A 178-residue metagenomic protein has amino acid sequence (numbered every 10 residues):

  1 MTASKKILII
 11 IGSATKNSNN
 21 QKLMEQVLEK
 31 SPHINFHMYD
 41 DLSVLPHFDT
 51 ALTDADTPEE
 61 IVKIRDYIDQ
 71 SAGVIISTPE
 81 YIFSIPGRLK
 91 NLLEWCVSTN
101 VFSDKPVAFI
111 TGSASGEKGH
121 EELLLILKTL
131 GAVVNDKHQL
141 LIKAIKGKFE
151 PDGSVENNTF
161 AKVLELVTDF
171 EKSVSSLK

Functional and structural regions predicted by a protein language model:
M1, H120-E121, G147-E156: Short alpha-helix boundary/capping motifs
M1-E80, S84-C96, S154-K178: N-terminal beta1-alpha1-beta2 submodule of the flavodoxin-like/Rossmannoid cofactor-binding fold
S4, S103-D104: Phosphate-coordination loops involved in phosphoryl transfer and adenosine-cofactor binding
K16, S98-V101, S115, N135: Amphipathic alpha-helical protein-protein interaction surfaces
F36-H47, T99, G131-P151: Mobile beta-alpha loop/short-helix "lid" or hinge segments that flank ligand
E94-T99, I126-L130: A glycine- and small-aliphatic-rich helix-loop capping segment at beta-alpha/alpha-beta transitions that lines
K105-A144, N158: Short, glycine-/small-residue-rich phosphate/pyrophosphate-handling segment
